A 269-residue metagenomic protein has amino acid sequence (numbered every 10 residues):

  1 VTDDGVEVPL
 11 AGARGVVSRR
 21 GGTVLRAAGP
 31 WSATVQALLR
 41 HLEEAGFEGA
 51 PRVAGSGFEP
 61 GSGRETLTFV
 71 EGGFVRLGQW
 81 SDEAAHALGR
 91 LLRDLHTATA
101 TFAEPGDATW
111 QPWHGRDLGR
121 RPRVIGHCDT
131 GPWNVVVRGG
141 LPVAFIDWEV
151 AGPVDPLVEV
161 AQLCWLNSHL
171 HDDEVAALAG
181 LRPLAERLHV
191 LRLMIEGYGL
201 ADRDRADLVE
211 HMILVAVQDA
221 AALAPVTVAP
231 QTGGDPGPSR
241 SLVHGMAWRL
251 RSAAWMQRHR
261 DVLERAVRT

Functional and structural regions predicted by a protein language model:
G5-H127, R138-L141: ATP-binding pocket architecture of kinase catalytic cores
V75-W80, G152-V154, D173-A177: Short, polar/flexible loop-turn hinges at active-site or ligand-entry regions and domain interfaces
L88-L91, R138, P156-E159, R187-L191 (+1 more regions): Amphipathic alpha-helical interface surfaces
G115, G119, V124, G131-L170: Catalytic activation segment of kinase domains across protein kinase-like and atypical kinase folds
V160-G199, V215-T227: Active-site activation/catalytic loop segments of kinase-like enzymes and analogous catalytic loops in related
L200-E210: Short, surface-exposed acidic
Q218-T269: ATP/Mg2+ or Mg2+-diphosphate-binding catalytic cores that bind nucleotide phosphates or diphosphates via glycine-rich
